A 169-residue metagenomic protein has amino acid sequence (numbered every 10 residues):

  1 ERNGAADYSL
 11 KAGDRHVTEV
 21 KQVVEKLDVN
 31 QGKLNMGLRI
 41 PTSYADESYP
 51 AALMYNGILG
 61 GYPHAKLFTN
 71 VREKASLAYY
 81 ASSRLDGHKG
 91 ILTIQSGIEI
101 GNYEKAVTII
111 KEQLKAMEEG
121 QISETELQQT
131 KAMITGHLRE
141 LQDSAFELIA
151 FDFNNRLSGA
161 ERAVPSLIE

Functional and structural regions predicted by a protein language model:
R2-A5, E112-Q121: A common structural junction motif
R2-D46, G57-T108, E126, A150-F151 (+1 more regions): Non-catalytic beta-strand/loop surface segments
V24, K74, G120-L167: Short acidic/His-enriched helical or mixed secondary-structure segments at domain edges of catalytic enzymes and some
P50: Regulatory input/activation interfaces that engage signals or partners
K111-K115, T135, I168: Amphipathic alpha-helical segments within well-ordered protein domains
